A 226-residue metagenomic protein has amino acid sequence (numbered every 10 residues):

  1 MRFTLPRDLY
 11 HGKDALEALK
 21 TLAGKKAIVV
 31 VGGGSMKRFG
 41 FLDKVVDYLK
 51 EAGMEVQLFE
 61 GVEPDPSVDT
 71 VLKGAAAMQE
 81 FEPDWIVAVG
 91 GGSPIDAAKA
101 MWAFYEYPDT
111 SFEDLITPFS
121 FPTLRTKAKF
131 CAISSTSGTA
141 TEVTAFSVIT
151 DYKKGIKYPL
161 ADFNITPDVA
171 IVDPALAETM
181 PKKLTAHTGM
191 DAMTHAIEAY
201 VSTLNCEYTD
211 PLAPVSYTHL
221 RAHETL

Functional and structural regions predicted by a protein language model:
M1-W85: ATP/NTP phosphate-donor binding region
G74, A97-W102, A196-I197, L220: Buried hydrophobic packing segments
V87-K99, T136-T139: FAD-binding core of FAD-dependent oxidoreductases, characterized by glycine-rich FAD pyrophosphate-binding loops
P94-Y107, V143: Short Gly/Thr/Asp-enriched flexible loops that form oxyanion-binding sites at enzyme active sites
E106-E207: A glycine/threonine-rich phosphate-anchoring loop and its flanking beta-alpha core in nucleotide/phosphate-binding
L204-Y217: Accessory alpha-helical/coil subdomains and C-terminal extensions that flank or cap enzyme catalytic cores
H219-L226: Single conserved hydrophobic/aromatic residue that forms the stacking wall/gate of nucleotide- or nucleobase-binding
